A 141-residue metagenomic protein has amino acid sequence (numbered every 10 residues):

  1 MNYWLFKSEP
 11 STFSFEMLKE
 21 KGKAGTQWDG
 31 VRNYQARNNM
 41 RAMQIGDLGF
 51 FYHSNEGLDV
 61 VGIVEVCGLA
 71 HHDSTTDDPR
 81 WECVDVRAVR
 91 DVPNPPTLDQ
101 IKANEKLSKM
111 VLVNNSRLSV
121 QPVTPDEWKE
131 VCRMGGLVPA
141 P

Functional and structural regions predicted by a protein language model:
M1-M43, V138-P141: Compositionally biased, charged N-terminal/linker segments
N2, A24-Q27, I45-D47, V60-G62 (+2 more regions): A generic structural signal for short beta-strands and their flanking turns/coil linkers
S11-F13, P93, E130: Short, acidic Gly/Pro/Ser/Thr-rich loop/turn segments
M17, P95-I101, V131-M134: Short, charged, solvent-exposed linker or helix-capping segments at domain edges/interfaces that act as flexible hinges
M40-Y52: Short coil-to-beta transition motif at edge beta-strands of beta-rich domains
Y52-L58: Short, charged beta-turn/beta-strand-edge "cap" motif at the junction between a beta-strand and an adjacent loop
V61-Q121: Aromatic- and Lys/Arg-enriched surface recognition patch
V123-P141: Charged phosphate-binding loop/patch that engages nucleotide di/tri-phosphates or the phosphate backbone of nucleic
